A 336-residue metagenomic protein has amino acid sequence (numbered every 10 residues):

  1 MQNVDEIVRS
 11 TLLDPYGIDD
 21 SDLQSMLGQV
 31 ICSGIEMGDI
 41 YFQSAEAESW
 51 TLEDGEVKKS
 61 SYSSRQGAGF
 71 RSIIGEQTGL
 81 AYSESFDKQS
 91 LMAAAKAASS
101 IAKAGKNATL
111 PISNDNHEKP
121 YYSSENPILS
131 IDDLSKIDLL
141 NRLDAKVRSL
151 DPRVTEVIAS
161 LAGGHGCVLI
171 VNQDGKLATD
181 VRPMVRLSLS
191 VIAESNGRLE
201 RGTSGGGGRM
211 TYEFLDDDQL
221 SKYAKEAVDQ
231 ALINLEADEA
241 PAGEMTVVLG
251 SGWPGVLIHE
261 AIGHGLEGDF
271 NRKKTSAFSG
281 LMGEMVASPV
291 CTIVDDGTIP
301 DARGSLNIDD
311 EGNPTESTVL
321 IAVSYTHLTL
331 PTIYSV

Functional and structural regions predicted by a protein language model:
M1-I308, N313, Y325: Active-site bordering "gate/hinge" segments that shape substrate access to catalytic or cofactor-binding pockets
E316: Conserved sugar-transfer catalytic core signal across GT-A, GT-B, and GT-C glycosyltransferases
T326-T332: Conserved small/polar residues in nucleotide/adenosyl-binding loops
